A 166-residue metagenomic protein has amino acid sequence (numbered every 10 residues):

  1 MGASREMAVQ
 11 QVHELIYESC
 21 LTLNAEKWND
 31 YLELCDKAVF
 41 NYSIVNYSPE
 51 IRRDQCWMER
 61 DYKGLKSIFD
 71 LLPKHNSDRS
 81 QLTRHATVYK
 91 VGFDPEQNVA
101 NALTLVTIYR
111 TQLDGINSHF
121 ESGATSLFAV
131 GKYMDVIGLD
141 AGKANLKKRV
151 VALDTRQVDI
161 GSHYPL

Functional and structural regions predicted by a protein language model:
M1-L34: Short, low-complexity N-terminal intrinsically disordered segments enriched in polar/charged residues
S4-M7, R53, T125: Conserved aromatic-histidine-acidic binding/catalytic patches
A8-Q11, C35, L103-L105, D135: A general secondary-structure boundary signal
E14, L82-H85, F128-V130: Short solvent-exposed loop/turn micro-motifs enriched in small/polar/acidic residues
S19, Y31, L65, A102 (+1 more regions): Hydrophobic pocket/interface hotspot
K37-L105: A solvent-exposed, acidic/Ser-Thr-rich amphipathic alpha-helical stretch
K90-L166: A beta-strand edge to alpha-helix "cap/lid" segment located at domain peripheries
